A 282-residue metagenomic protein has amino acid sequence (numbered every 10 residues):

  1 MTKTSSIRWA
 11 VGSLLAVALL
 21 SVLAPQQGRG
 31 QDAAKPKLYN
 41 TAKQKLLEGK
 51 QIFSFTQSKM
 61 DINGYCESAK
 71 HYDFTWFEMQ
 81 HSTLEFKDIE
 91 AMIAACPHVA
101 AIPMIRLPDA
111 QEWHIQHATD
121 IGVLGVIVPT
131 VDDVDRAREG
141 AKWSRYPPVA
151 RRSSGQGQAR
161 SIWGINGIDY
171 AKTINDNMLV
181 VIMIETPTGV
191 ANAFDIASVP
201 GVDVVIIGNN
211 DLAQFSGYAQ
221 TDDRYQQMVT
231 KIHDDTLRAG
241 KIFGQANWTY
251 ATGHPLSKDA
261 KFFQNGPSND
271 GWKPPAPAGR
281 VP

Functional and structural regions predicted by a protein language model:
M1-L14: Bacterial N-terminal signal peptides that target proteins for export
G12-V22: Bacterial N-terminal signal peptides
G28-P282: Expand to "…catalyze enediolate/carbanion chemistry for C-C bond making/breaking, isomerization, decarboxylation
